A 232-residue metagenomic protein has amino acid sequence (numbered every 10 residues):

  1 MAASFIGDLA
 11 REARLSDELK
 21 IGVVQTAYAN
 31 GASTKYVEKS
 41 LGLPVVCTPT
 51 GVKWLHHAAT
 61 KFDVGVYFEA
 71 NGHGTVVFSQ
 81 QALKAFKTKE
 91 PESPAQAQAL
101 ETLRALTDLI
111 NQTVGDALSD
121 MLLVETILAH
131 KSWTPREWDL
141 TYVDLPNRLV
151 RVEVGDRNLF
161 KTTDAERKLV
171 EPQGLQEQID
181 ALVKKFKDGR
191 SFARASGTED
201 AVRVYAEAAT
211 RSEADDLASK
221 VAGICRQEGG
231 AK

Functional and structural regions predicted by a protein language model:
M1, F5-K232: Phosphate-binding and adjacent anionic-ligand microenvironments
